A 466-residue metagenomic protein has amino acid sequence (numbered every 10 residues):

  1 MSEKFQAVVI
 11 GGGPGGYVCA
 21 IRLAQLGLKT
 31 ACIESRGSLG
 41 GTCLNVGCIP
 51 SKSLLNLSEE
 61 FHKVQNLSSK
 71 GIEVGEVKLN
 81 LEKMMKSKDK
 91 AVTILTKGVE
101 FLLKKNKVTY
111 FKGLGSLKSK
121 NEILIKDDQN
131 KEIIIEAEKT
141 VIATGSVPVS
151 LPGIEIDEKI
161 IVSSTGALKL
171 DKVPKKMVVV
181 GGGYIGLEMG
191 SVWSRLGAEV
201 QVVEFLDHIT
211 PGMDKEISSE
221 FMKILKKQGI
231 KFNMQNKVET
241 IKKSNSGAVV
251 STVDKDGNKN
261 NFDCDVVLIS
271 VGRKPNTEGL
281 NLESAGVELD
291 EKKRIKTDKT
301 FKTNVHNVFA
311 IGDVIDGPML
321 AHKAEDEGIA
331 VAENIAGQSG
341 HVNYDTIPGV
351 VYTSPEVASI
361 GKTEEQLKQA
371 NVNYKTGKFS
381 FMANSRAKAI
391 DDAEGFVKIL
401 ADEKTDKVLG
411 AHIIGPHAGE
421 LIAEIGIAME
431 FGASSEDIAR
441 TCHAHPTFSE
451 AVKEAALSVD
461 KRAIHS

Functional and structural regions predicted by a protein language model:
S2-F5, I21-V173, L206-T210, E216-I217 (+5 more regions): Glycine-rich flavin
S2-G13, V173-G183: Beta1/beta-strand and adjacent pyrophosphate-binding region of the FAD-binding site in flavoprotein oxidoreductases
V8-I10, G115, I135-G145, V180 (+2 more regions): Short hydrophobic core segments
V8-R36, T42, I49, S53-E60 (+2 more regions): Flexible, glycine-rich terminal cap/loop adjacent to redox cofactors in electron-transfer oxidoreductases
I21, S191, M222-K223, E365: Alpha-helical segments flanking ligand/cofactor-binding loops in enzyme cores
C48, I142-E199, V203, K231 (+2 more regions): Glycine-rich dinucleotide-binding loop and its adjacent helix/turn
D157-V173, N260-I335: FAD-site-proximal beta/loop scaffold in flavoenzymes
I217, I311-Q366, H445-S466: A conserved FAD-binding loop/helix module that cradles the flavin
